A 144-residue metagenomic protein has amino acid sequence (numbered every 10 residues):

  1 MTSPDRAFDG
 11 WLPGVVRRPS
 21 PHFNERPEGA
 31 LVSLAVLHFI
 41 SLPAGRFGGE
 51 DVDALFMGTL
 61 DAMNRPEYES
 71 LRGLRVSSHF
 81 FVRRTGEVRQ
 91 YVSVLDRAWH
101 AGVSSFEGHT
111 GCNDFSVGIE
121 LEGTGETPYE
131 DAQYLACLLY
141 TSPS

Functional and structural regions predicted by a protein language model:
T2-R26, L34, S41-L139: Active-site-adjacent loop/helix surface patches within enzyme catalytic domains that shape the substrate-binding cleft
Y140-S144: Conserved small/polar residues in nucleotide/adenosyl-binding loops
